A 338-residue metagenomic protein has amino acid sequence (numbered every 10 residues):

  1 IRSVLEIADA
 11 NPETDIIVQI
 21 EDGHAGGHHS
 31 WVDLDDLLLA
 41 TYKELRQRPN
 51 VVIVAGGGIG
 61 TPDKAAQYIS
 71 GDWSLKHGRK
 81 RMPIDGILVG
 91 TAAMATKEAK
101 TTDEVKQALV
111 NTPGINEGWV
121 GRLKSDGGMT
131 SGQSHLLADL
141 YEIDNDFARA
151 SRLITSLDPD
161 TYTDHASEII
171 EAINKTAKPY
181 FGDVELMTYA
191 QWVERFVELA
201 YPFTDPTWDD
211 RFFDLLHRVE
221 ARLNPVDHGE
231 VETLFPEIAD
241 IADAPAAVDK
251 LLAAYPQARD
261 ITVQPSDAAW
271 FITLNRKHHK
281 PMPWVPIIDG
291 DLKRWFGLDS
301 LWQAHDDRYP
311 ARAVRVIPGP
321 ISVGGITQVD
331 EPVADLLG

Functional and structural regions predicted by a protein language model:
I1-I53, D63-D85, V89-T91: Alpha/beta enzyme core
L45, I69-G338: Conserved active-site-proximal phosphate/metal-binding subdomains
A55-I59: Alpha-helical hinge/cap motifs
